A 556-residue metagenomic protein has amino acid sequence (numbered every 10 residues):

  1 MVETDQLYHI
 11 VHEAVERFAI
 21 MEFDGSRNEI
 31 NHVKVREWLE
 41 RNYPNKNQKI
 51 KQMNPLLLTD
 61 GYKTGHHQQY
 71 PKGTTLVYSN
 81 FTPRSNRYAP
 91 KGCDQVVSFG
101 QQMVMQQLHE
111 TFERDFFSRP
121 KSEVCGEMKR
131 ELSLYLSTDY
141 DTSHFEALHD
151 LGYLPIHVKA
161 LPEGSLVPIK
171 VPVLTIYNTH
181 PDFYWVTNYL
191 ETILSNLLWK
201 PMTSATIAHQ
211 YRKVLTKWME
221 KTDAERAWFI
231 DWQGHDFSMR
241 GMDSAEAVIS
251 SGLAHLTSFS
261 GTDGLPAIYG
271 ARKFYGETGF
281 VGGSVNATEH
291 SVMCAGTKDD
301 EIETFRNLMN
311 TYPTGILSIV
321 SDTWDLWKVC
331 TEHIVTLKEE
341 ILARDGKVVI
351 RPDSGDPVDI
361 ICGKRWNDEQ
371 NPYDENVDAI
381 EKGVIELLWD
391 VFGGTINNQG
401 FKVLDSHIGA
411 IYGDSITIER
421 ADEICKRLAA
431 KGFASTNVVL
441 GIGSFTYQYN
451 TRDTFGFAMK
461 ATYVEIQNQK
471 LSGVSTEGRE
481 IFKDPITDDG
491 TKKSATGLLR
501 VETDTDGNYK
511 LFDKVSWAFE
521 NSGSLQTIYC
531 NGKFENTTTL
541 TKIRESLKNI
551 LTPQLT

Functional and structural regions predicted by a protein language model:
M1-Y43: Protein-protein interaction and targeting regions used for scaffolding, dimerization, and localization
E37-E40, I350, T539-L540: Secondary-structure transition/turn motif
W38, Q107, T111, E131-Y135 (+5 more regions): Residues that form generic nucleotide/phosphate-binding pockets
N45-R114, F259-S260, G264-L265, G270 (+6 more regions): Gly/Ser/Thr/Ala-enriched C-terminal appendages of enzymes
N47-P90, L132, Y140, E146-P155 (+2 more regions): Buried, small/hydrophobic-residue-enriched core segments of structured protein domains
D60, P120-K121, D141, F183 (+4 more regions): Helix N-terminus capping/helix-initiation residues
G100-D139: Aromatic- and Gly/Pro-rich amphipathic surface segment
